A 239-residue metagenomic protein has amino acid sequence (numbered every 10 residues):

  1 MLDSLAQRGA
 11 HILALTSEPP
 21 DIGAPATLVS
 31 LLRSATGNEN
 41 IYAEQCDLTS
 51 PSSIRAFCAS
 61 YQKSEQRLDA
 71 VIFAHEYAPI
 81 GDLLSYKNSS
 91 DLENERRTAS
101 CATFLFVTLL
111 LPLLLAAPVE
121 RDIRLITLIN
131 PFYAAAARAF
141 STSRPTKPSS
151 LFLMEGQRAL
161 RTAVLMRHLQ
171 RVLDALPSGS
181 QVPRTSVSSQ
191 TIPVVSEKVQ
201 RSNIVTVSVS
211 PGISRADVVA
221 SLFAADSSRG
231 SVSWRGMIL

Functional and structural regions predicted by a protein language model:
M1-A225: Rossmann-fold NAD(P)H-dependent dehydrogenase/reductase core
S208, L222-L239: Terminal hydrophobic/aromatic helix or amphipathic segment near a protein terminus
